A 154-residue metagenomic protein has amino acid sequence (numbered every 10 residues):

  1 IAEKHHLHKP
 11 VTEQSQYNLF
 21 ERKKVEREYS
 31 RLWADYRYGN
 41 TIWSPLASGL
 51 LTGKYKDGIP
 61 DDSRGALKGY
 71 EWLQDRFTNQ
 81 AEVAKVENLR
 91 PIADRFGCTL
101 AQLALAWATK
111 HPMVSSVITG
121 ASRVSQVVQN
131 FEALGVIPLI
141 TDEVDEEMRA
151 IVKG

Functional and structural regions predicted by a protein language model:
I1-V152: Beta/alpha (TIM)-barrel catalytic core signal, keyed to glycine-rich beta->alpha loops juxtaposed to Asp/Glu that bind
